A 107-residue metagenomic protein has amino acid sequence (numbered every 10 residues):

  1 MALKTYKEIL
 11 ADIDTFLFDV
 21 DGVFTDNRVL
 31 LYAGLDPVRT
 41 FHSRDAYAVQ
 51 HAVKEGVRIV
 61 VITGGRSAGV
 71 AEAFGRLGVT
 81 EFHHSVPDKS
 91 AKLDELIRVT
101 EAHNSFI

Functional and structural regions predicted by a protein language model:
M1, D36-R39, H83-S85: Short, flexible loop segments at the rims of nucleotide/cofactor-binding pockets, characterized by
M1-V20: Non-catalytic pre-domain segments flanking phosphatase-related domains
T15, G69-I107: C-terminal cap/substrate-recognition subdomain and adjoining C-terminal extension of metal-dependent phosphatase-like
T15, V20, R28-V29, F74: A metal-dependent, Asp-based hydrolase signature
L31-G34, D45: A short acidic/small-residue loop/turn micro-motif
V38-E55, P87-V99: Short, acidic loop-to-helix structural element flanking the phosphoryl-transfer center in phosphate-processing enzymes
V49-A73, H84: Substrate-recognition element of Asp-dependent hydrolases with the DxDx(T/V) motif
